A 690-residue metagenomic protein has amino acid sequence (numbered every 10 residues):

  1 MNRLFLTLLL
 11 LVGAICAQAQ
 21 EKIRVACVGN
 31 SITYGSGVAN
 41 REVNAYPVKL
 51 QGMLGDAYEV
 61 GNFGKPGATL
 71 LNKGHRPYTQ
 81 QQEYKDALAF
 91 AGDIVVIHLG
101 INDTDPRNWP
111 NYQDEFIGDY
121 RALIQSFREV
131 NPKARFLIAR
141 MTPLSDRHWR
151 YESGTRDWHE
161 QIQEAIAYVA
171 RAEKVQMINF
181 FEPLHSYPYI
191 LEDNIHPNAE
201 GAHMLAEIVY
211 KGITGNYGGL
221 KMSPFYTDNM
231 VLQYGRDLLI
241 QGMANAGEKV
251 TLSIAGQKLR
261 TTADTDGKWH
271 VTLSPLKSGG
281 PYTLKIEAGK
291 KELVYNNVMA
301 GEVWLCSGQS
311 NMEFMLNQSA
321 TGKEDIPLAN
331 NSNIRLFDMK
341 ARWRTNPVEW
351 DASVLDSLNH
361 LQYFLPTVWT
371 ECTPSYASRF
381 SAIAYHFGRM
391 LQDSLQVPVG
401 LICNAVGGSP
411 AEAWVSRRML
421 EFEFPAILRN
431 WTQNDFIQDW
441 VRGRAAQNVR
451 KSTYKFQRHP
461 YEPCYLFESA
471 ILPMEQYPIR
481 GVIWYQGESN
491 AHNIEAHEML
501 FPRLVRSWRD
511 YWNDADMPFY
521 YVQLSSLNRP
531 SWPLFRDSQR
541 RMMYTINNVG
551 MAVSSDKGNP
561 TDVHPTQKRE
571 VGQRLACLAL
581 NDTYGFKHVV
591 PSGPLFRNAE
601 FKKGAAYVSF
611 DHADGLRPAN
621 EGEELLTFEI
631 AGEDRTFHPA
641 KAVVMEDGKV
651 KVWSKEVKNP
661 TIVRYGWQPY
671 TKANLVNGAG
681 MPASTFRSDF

Functional and structural regions predicted by a protein language model:
M1-Q20: Bacterial Sec-dependent N-terminal signal peptides
Q20, G52, D56, H75-N216 (+3 more regions): Alpha-helical cap/lid subdomain in secreted, periplasmic, or secretory-pathway luminal O-acyl-processing enzymes
E21-C27, I32-R121, D157, L276 (+10 more regions): Conserved SGNH/GDSL esterase-like catalytic core that processes O-acyl groups on lipids and polysaccharides
C27, F337, R344-S378, R480-S489: Short, conserved helix/loop micro-motifs enriched in His/Cys and acidic residues
P224, Q233-R236, E570, N581-G622: Surface beta-strand/loop "capping" patches
Q241-E324: Extended acidic/polar, glycine-enriched regions that form or flank non-catalytic beta-rich accessory modules
K258, Y607, A613-F690: C-terminal beta-sandwich/jelly-roll accessory domains of carbohydrate-active enzymes
